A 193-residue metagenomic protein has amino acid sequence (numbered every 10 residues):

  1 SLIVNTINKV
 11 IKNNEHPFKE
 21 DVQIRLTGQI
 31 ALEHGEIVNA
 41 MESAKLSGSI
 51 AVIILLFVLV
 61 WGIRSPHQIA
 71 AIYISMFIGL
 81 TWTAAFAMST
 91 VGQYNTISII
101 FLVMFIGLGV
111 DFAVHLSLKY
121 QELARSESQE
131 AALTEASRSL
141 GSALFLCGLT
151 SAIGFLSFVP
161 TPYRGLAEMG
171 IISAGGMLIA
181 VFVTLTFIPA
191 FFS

Functional and structural regions predicted by a protein language model:
S1-L2: Low-complexity, highly charged intrinsically disordered N-terminal segments that act as targeting/localization
N5, K9-S193: Membrane-embedded transmembrane helical bundles of large multi-pass transporters/channels
